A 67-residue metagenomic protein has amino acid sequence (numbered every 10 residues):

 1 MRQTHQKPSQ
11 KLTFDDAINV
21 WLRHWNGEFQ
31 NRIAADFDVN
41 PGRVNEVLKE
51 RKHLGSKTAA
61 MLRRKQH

Functional and structural regions predicted by a protein language model:
M1-S9: Short, Lys/Arg-enriched N-terminal segment that forms or immediately precedes the first helix of a structured domain
K11-E28: Short, amphipathic alpha-helical "recognition" segments used to contact nucleic acids or chromatin
R32-F37: Short alpha-helical "recognition helix" segments of helix-turn-helix
L48: DNA major-groove recognition helix of helix-turn-helix
R51: DNA major-groove recognition helices of helix-turn-helix
L54-H67: Short Lys/Arg-enriched helix C-cap and helix-to-coil transition segments that create basic nucleic-acid-contact patches
